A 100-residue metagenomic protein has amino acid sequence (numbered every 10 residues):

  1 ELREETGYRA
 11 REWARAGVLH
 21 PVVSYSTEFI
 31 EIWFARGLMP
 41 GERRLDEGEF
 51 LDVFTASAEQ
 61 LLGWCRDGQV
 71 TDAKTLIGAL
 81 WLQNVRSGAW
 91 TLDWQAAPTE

Functional and structural regions predicted by a protein language model:
E1-A73, L92-E100: Unchanged
A79: C-terminal boundary of histidine-terminating zinc-finger modules
L82-Q95: Short helix-capping/linker segments at secondary-structure and domain boundaries
